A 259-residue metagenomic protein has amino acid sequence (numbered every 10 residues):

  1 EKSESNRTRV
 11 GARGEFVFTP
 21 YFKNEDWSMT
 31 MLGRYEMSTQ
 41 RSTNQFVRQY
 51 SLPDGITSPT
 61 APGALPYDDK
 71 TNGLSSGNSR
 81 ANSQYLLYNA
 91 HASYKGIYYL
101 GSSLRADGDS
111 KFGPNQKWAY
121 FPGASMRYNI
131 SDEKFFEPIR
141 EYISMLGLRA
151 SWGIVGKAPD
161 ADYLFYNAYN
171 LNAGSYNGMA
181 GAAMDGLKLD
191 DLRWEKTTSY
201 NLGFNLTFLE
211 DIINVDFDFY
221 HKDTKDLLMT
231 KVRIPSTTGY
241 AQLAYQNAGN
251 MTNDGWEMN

Functional and structural regions predicted by a protein language model:
E1-N259: Extracellular/periplasmic, surface-exposed regions of secreted and cell-surface proteins
